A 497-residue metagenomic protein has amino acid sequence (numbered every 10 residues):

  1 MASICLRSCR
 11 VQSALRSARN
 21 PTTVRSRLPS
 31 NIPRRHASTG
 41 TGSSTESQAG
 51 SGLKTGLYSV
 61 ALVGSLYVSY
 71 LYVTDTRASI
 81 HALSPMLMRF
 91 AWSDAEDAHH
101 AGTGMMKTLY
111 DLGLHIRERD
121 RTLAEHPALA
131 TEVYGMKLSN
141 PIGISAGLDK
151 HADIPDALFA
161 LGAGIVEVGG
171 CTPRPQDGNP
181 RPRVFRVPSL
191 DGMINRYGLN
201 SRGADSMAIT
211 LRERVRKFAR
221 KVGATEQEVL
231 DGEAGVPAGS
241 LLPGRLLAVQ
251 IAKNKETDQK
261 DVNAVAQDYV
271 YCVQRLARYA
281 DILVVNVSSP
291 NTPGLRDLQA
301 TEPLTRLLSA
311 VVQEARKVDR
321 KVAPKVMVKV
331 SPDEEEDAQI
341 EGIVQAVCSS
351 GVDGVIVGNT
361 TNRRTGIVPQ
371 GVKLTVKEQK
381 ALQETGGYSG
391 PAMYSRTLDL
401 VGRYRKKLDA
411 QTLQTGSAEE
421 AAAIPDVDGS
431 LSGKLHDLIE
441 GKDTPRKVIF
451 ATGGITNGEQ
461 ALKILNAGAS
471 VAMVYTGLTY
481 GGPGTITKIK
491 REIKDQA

Functional and structural regions predicted by a protein language model:
M1-V60, A497: N-terminal mitochondrial targeting presequence
G40-R216, S240, G244-L246, K253-K255: N-terminal capping/small domains of soluble enzymes
I116-P127, P290-P303, Q339, A346 (+2 more regions): Glycine/Thr-rich beta-alpha phosphate-binding loop at enzyme active sites
D149-A160, Q267, E334-S349, G433-T444 (+1 more regions): Catalytic cores of alpha/beta
G162-R174, G351-T365, G454-I455, E459-E492: Glycine-rich phosphate-binding active-site loops on the catalytic face of alpha/beta enzymes
G178-D191, T365-Q383, L465-N466, V471 (+1 more regions): C-terminal helical cap(s) of enzyme catalytic domains, especially alpha/beta-barrels
F218-L242, A410-R446: Intrinsically disordered, low-complexity domain-flanking/linker segments in eukaryotic proteins, enriched
N254-V270, R296-L304, V326-S349: Active-site glycine- and acidic-residue-rich loops that bind and position anionic ligands or nucleotide-like cofactors
